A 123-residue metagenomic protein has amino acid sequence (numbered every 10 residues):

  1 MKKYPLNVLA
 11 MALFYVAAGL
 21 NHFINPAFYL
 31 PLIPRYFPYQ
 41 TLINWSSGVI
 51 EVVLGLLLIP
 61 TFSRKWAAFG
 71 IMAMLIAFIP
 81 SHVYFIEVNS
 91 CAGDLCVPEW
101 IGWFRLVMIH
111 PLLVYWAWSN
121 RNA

Functional and structural regions predicted by a protein language model:
M1-A123: Membrane-interface extramembranous regions
